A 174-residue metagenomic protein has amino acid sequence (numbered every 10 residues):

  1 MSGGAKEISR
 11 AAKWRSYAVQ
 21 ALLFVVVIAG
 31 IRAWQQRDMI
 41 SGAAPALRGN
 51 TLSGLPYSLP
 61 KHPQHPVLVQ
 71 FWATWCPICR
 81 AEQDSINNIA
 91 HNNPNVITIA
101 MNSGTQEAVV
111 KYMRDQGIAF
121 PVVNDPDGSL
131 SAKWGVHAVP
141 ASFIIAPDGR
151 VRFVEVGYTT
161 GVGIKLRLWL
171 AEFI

Functional and structural regions predicted by a protein language model:
M1-N50: N-terminal targeting signals for export/organelle localization
Y17, K111-I118, P126-F173: Thiol/disulfide oxidoreductase modules built on the thioredoxin-like
A46-V67: A short beta-strand-turn-helix
Q64-V67, F71-W75, A138: Short pre-active-site segment immediately N-terminal to redox-active cysteine/selenocysteine motifs in thiol-based
L68-V69, V96, S142: Hydrophobic beta-strand anchors of alpha/beta hydrolase catalytic cores
T74-A81, A141: C-type cytochrome heme c attachment motif
R80-Q116, P126-A132: Structural microenvironment flanking redox-active thiols in thiol-disulfide oxidoreductases
